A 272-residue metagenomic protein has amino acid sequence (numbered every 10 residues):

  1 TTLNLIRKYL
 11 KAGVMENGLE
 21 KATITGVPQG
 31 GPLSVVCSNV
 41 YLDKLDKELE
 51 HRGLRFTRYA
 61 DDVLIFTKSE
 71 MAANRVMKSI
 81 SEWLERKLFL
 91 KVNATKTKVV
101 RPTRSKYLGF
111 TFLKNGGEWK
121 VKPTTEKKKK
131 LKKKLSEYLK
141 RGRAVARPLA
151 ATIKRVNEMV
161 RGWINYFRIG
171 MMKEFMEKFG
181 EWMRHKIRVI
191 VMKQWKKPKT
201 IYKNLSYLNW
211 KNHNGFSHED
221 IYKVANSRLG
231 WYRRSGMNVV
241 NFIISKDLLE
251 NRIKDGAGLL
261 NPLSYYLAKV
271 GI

Functional and structural regions predicted by a protein language model:
T1-I272: Non-catalytic terminal/accessory segments
